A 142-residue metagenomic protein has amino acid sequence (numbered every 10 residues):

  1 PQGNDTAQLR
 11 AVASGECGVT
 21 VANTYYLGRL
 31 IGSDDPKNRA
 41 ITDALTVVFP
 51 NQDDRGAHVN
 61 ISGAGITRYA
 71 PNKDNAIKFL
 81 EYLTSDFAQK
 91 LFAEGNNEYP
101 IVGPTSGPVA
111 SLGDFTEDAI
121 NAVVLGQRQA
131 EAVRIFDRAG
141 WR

Functional and structural regions predicted by a protein language model:
P1, G18, P36-K37, N72 (+3 more regions): A general structural signal for well-ordered secondary-structure junctions
P1-V48: Ligand-binding pocket segment of bilobal, Venus flytrap-like solute-binding proteins
Q2, I41-R68: Periplasmic-binding protein-like
G3-T6, V21, Y69-D74, D86 (+1 more regions): Soluble non-cytosolic domains of exported or imported proteins
R10, S14, D74-E81, K90 (+2 more regions): Solvent-exposed, polar/charged alpha-helical surfaces in well-ordered, non-transmembrane soluble domains, broadly
T24-G28, Q52-R55, A70-P71, S85-D86: Solvent-exposed loop/turn segments at secondary-structure junctions within structured extracellular/periplasmic domains
S62-I120: Mature extracytoplasmic/periplasmic domains
G107-R142: Extracellular/periplasmic bilobal clamshell ligand-binding domains
